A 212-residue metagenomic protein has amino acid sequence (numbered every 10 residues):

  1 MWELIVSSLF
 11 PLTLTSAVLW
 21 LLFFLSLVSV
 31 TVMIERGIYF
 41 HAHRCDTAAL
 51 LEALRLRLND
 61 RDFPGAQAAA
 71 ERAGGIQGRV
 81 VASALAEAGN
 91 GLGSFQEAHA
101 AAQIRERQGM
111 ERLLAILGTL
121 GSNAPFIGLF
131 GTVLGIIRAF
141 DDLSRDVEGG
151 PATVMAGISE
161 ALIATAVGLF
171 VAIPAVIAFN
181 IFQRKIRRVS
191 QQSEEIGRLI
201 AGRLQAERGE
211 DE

Functional and structural regions predicted by a protein language model:
M1-A49: Hydrophobic membrane-targeting segments
V6-T15, Q103-G121, M155-I163: Alpha-helical membrane-interface segments at transmembrane helix boundaries
L19-L22, L117, L129, L162 (+1 more regions): Generic leucine side-chain signal with a strong bias for well-ordered alpha-helical environments
I38, H43-G150, I177-E212: Predominantly long cytosolic amphipathic alpha-helical stalk/bundle segments
A161-I177: Hydrophobic alpha-helical transmembrane segments of polytopic membrane proteins
